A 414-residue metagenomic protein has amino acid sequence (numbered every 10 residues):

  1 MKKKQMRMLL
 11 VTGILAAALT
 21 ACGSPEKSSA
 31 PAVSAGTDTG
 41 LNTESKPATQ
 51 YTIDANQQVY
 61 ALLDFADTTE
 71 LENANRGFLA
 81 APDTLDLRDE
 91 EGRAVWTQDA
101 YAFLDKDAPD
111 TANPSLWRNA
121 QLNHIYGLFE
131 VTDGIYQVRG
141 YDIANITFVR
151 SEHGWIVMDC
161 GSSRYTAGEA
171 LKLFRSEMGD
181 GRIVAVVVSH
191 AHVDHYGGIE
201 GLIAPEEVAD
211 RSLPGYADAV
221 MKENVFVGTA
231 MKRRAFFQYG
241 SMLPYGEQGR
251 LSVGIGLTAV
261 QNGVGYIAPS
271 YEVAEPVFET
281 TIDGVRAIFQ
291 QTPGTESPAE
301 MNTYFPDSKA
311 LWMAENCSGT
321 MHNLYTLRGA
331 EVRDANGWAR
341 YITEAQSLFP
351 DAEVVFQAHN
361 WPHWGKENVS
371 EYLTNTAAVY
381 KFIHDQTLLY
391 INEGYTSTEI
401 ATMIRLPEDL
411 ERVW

Functional and structural regions predicted by a protein language model:
K2-L10: Bacterial N-terminal signal peptides that target proteins for export
V11-T20: Bacterial N-terminal signal peptides
A18, P31-L116, R233-Q238, L243-G254 (+3 more regions): Accessory terminal helices/loops
G23-E26: Bacterial signal peptide processing site
Q121-G181, N302-Y304, K309-E315: Conserved beta-strand hairpin/beta-sheet module of binuclear metal-dependent hydrolase folds, prominently
E130, Y216, M221-T292, G337-F349: Metallo-beta-lactamase
H153-G154, Y165-G215: Active-site metal-binding motif and surrounding structural segment of the metallo-beta-lactamase
W155, S162-R164, G265-S270, V277-E393: Metallo-beta-lactamase
